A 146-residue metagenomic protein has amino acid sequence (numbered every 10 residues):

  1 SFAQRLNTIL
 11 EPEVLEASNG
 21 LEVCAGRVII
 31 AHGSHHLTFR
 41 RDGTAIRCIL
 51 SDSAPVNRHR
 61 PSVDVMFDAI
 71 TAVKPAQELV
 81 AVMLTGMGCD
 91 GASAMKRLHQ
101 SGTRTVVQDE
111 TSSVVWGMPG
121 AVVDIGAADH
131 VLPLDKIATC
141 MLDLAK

Functional and structural regions predicted by a protein language model:
S1-K146: Conserved acid/base catalytic micro-environments in cytosolic active-site loops
